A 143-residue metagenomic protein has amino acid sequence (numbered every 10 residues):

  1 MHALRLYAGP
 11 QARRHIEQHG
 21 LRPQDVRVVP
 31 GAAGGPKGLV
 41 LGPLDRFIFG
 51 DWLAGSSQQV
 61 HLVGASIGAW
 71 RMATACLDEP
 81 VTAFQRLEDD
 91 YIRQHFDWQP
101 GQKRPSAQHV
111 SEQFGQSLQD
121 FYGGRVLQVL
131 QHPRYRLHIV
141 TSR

Functional and structural regions predicted by a protein language model:
M1-V60: Helix-rich "cap/lid" substructures immediately adjacent to catalytic or cofactor-binding pockets
H19-P23, L77-D78, D90: Short loop/turn hinge sites at secondary-structure boundaries
V29-P30, H61-A65, L137-V140: Extended hydrophobic secondary-structure segments that form protein cores and membrane-embedded regions
G34-G42, A65-S66, V81, Q108 (+1 more regions): Generic alpha-helical scaffold signal
G42, R46, A69-A73, Q116: N-terminal, well-ordered alpha-helical segments
L53, A75-D78: Short, surface-exposed basic-aromatic patches at helix termini and helix-loop junctions that form
Q59-T74: Catalytic nucleophile loop
E79-R143: Patatin-like phospholipase catalytic region
